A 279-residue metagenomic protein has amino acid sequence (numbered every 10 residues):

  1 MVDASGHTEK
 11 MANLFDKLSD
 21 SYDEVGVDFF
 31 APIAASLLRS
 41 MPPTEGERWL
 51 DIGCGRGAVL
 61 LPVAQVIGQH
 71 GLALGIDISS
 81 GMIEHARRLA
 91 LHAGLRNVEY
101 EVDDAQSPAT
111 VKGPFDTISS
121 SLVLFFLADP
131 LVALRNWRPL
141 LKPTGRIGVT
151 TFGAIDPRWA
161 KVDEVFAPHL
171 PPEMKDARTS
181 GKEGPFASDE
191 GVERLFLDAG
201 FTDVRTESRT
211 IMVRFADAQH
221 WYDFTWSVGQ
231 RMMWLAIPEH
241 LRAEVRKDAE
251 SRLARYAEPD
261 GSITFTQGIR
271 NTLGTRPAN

Functional and structural regions predicted by a protein language model:
V2-E47, A58-P62, M82-H85, L89-A93 (+1 more regions): Conserved class I S-adenosyl-L-methionine
D3-M11, F29-F30, R56-A58, Q106 (+1 more regions): Conserved Class I S-adenosyl-L-methionine
R48-I52, R56-P108, V132: Class I SAM-dependent methyltransferase SAM/SAH-binding core
I67, A90, F166, F196 (+2 more regions): Conserved hydrophobic residues forming the short capping helix/wall of the S-adenosyl-L-methionine
Q106-I118: A short acidic, Gly/Pro-enriched loop at the edge of an enzyme's catalytic core that lines a small-molecule cofactor
D116-L131, G153: A short SAM/SAH-binding and catalytic strip from SAM-dependent methyltransferases
L131-R146: A short glycine-rich, Lys/Arg-flanked "PGG" loop and its adjoining helix->strand segment in the class I
G148-E173: Conserved class I S-adenosyl-L-methionine
